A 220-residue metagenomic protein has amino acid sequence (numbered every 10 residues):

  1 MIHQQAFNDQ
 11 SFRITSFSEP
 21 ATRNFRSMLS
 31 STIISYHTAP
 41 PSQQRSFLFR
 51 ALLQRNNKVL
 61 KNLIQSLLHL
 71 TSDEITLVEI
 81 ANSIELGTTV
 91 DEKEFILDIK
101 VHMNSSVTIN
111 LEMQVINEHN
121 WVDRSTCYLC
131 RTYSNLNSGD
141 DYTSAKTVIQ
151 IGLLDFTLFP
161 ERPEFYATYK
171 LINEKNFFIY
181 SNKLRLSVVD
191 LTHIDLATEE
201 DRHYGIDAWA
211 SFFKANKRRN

Functional and structural regions predicted by a protein language model:
I2-N220: Elongated, amphipathic alpha-helical interaction scaffolds
